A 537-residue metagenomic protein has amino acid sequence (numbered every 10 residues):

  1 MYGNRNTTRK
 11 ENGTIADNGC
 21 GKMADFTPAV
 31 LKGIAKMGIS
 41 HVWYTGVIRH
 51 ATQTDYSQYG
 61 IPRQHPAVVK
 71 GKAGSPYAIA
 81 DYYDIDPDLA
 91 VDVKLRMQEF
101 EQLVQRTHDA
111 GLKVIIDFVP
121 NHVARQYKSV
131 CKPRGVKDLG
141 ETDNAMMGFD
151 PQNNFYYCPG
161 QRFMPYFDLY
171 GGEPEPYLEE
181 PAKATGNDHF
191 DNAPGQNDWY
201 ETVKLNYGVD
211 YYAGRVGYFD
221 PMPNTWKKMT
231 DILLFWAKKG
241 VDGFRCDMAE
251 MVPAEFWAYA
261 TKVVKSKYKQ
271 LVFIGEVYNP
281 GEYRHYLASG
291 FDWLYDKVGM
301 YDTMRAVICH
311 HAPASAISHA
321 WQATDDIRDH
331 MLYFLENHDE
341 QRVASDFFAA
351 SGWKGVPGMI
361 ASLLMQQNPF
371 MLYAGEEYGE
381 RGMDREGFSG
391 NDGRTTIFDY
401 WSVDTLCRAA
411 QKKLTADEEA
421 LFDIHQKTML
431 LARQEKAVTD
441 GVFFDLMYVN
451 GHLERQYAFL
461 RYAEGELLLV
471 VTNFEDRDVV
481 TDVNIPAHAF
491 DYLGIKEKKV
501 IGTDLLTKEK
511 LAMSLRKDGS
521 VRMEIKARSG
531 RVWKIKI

Functional and structural regions predicted by a protein language model:
M1-L205, M251-G281: Acidic/aromatic-lined carbohydrate-recognition and catalytic surfaces of CAZymes acting on diverse glycans
C20-I34, D220-A237, G355-M359: Short, acidic/polar
I34, Y44, Y82, T107 (+9 more regions): Conserved, mostly hydrophobic/aromatic
G38-S40, A110-L112, G240-D242, Y268-L271 (+3 more regions): Short, well-ordered coil/turn segments that N-cap beta-strands
K132, E141, P151-Q152, Y157-G160 (+4 more regions): Extended substrate-binding grooves/exosites of carbohydrate-active enzymes
P280-F370: Noncatalytic carbohydrate-binding groove/subsite architecture in carbohydrate-active enzymes
R328, E336-N337, R342-K499: Loop/helix patches that line or flank the sugar-binding groove of alpha-linked glycan CAZymes
M513-I537: C-terminal beta-strand-rich structural cap/linker in extracellular carbohydrate-active enzymes
